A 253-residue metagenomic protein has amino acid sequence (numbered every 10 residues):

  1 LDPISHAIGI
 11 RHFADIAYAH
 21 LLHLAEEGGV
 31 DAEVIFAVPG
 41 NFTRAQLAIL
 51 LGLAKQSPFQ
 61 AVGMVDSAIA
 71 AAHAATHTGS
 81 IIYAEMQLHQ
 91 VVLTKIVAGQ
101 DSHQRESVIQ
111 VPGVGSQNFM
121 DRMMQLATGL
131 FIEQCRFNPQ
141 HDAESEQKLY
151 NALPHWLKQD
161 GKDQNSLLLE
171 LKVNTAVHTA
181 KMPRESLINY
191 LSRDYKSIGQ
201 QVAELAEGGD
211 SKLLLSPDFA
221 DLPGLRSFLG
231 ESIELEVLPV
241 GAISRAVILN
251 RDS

Functional and structural regions predicted by a protein language model:
L1-Y83, D101-H103, G113, R122-T179 (+1 more regions): Nucleotide/phosphate-binding catalytic cleft detector across ATP-hydrolyzing and phosphate-transferring enzymes
P39, P112, L214, D218: Glycine- and other small-residue-rich loops at beta-strand/loop junctions that grip anionic moieties
A48-L50, K95-I96, R226-F228: Short amphipathic alpha-helical segments
A68-A70, Q90, S116, M120 (+1 more regions): Conserved A3 ("GATE") glycine/threonine-rich loop of ANL adenylate-forming enzymes
T76-G79, Y83-Q100, G115-Q117, S216-P223: A short acidic Gly-Thr/Ser loop motif
K95-V97, S107-I109, A127: Short, structured patches in soluble enzyme cores that scaffold and shape functional sites
R105-Q117: Short secondary-structure boundary motifs at beta->alpha junctions and helix caps
Q159-S253: Helical "lid/coupling" subdomains associated with nucleotide-phosphate turnover
